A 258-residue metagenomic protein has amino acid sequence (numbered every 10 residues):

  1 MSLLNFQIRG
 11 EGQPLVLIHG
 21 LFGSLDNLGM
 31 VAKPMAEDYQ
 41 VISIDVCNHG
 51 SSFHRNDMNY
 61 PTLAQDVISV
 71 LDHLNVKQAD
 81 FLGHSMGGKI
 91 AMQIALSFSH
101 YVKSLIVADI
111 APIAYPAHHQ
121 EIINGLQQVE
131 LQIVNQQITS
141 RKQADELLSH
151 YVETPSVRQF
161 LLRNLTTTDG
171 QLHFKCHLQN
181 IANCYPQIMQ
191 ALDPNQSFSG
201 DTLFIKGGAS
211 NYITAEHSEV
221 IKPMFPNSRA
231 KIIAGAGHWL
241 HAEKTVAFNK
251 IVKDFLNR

Functional and structural regions predicted by a protein language model:
M1-L15, A36-Y39, V76-K77, F225 (+1 more regions): Alpha/beta-hydrolase fold catalytic core
Q7-F53: Conserved HGGG/HGGXW glycine-rich cap/lid loop of the alpha/beta-hydrolase fold
T62-A79: Conserved acidic catalytic loop of the alpha/beta-hydrolase fold
G83, G87, A91: Gly/Ala-rich beta-loop-alpha elbow adjacent to hydrolase catalytic centers
Q93-L96, K103-Q137: Flexible "cap/lid" loop of the alpha/beta hydrolase fold
N135-L192: Conserved alpha/beta-hydrolase catalytic His-Asp/Glu region
G170-M224, R229-I232: Conserved serine/cysteine hydrolase catalytic core
A236-T245, N249: Catalytic histidine-centered segment of alpha/beta-hydrolase-like enzymes
